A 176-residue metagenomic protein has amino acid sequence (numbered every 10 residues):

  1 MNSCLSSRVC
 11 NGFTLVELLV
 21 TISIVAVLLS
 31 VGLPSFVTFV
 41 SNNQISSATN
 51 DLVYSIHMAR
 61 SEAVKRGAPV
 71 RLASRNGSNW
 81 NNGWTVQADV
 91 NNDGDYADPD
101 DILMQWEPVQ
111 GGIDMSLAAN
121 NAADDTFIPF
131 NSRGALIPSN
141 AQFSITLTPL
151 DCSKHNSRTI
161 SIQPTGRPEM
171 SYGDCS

Functional and structural regions predicted by a protein language model:
M1-L15: N-terminal leader/signal peptides at the extreme start of proteins
F13-R66: Aliphatic-rich helix starts adjacent to a transmembrane/signal segment
V70-S132, P138, M170-S176: Type IV pilin-like appendage domain
D95, L150-K154: Short, cysteine-centered beta-strand-loop-beta hairpins and adjacent loop/turn segments enriched in charged/polar
N140-D151: Right-handed beta-helix
S153-S176: Low-complexity, S/T/G/P-rich flexible repeat/linker segments used as non-globular hinges and stalks within
